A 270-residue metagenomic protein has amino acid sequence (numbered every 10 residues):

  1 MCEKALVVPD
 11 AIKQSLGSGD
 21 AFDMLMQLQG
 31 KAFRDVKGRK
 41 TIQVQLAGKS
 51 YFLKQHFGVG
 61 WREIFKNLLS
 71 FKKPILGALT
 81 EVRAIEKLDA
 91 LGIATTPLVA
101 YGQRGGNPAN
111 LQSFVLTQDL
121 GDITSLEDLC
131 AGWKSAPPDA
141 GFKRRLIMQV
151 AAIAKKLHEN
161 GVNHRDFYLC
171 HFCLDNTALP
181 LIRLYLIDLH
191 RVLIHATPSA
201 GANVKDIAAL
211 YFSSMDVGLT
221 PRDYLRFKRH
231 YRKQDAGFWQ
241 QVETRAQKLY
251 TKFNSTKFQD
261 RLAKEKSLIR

Functional and structural regions predicted by a protein language model:
S18-E127, K155, E159-N160, Q247-K248 (+2 more regions): Conserved ATP-binding subdomain of kinase catalytic cores across diverse folds
Y51, A94, V115, P180-Y185 (+1 more regions): Protein kinase-like catalytic core scaffold
G106-L111, T177-R183: Short, solvent-exposed loop/turn segments that connect beta-strands within catalytic domains and beta-strand-rich
S125-P137: AlphaC helix of the protein kinase catalytic domain
E159-L169: Catalytic-loop of the protein kinase fold
F167-T177: Hydrophobic residue at the +6 position relative to the catalytic HRD Asp in the kinase catalytic loop
I182-L262: C-lobe/activation-segment region of protein kinase-like
